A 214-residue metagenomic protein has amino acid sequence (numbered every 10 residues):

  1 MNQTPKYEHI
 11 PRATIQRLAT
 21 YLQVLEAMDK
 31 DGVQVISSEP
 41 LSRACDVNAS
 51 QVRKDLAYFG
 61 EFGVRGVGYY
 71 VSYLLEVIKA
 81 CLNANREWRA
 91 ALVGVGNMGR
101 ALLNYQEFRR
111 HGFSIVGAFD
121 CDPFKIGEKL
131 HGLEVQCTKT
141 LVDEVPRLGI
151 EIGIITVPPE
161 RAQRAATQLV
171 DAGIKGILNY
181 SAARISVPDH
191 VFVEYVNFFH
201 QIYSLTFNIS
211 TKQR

Functional and structural regions predicted by a protein language model:
M1-Q34: Extreme N-terminal segment that seeds HTH/winged-HTH DNA-binding domains in transcriptional regulators
Y21-D29, G132-R214: Phosphate-bearing ligand-interacting subdomains that bind or position ATP/ADP/UDP/GDP/NAD(P) or nucleotide-linked
V35, E39, A44-E87: HTH-adjacent hinge/linker in prokaryotic transcriptional regulators
V95-G96: Glycine-rich Rossmann-fold phosphate-binding loop(s) that bind the pyrophosphate of adenine dinucleotide cofactors
G99: N-terminal Rossmann-fold NAD(P) dinucleotide-binding loop
R109-H131: NAD(P)-binding Rossmann-fold cofactor-contacting core
